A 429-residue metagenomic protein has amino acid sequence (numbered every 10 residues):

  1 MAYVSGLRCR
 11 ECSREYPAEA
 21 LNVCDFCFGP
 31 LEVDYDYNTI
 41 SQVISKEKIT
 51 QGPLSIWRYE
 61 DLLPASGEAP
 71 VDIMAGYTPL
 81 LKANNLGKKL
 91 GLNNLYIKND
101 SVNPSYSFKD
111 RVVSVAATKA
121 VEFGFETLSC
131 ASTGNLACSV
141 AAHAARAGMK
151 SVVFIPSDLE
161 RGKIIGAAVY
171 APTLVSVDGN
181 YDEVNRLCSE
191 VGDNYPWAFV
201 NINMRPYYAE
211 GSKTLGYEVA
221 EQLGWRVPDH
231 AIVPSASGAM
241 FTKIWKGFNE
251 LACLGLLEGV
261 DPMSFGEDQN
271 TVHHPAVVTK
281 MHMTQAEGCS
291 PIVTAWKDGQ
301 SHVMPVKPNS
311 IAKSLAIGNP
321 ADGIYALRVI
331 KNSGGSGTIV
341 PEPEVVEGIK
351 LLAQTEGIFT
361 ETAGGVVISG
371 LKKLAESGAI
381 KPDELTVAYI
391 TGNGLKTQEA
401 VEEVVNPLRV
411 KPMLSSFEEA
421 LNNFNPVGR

Functional and structural regions predicted by a protein language model:
M1-R429: PLP-dependent amino-acid enzyme catalytic core
